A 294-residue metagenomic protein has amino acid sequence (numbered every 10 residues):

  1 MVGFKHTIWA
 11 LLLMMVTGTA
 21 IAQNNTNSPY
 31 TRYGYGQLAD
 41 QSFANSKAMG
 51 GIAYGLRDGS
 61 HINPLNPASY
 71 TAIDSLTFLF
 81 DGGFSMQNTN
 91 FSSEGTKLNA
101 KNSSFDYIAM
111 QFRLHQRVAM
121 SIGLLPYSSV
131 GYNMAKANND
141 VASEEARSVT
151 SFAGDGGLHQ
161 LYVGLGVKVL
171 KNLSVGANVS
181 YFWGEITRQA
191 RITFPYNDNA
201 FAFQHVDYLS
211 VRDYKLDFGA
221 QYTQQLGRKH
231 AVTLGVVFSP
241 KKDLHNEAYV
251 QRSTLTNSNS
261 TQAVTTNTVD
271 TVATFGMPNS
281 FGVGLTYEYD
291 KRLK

Functional and structural regions predicted by a protein language model:
M1-N27: Bacterial Sec-dependent N-terminal signal peptides
V2-K5, T31, F84-M86, S103 (+2 more regions): Solvent-exposed, well-ordered amphipathic alpha-helical segments that flank/support binding or catalytic loops
H6, L11, G36-A39, Y54 (+1 more regions): Generic hydrophobic alpha-helical membrane-segment signal
L13-T17, G51, S151: Generic detector of low-complexity/intrinsically disordered segments and short hydrophobic N-terminal stretches
I21-S128: N-terminal, post-signal peptide beta-strand-biased segments of exported outer-membrane/organellar beta-barrel and other
Q23-A48, G95, R113-K294: Outer-membrane beta-barrel porins/channels
